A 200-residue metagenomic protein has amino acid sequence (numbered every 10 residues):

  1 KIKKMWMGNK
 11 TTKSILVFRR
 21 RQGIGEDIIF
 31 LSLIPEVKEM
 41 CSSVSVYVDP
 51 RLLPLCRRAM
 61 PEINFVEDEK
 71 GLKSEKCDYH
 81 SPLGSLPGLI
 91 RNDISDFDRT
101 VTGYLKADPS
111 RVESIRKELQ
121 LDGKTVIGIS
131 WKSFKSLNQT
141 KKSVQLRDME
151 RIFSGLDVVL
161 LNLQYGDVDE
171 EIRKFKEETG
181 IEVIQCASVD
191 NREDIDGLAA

Functional and structural regions predicted by a protein language model:
K1-A200: Catalytic machinery of carbohydrate-active enzymes, primarily nucleotide-sugar-dependent glycosyltransferases
